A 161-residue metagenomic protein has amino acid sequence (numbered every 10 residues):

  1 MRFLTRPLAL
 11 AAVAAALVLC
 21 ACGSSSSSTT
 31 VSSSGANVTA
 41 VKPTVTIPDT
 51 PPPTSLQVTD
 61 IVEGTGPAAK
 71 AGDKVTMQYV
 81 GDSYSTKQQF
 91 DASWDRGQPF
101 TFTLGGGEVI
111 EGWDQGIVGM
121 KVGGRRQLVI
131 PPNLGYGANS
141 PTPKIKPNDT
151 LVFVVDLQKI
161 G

Functional and structural regions predicted by a protein language model:
M1-G161: Cross-family detector of peptidyl-prolyl cis-trans isomerase
